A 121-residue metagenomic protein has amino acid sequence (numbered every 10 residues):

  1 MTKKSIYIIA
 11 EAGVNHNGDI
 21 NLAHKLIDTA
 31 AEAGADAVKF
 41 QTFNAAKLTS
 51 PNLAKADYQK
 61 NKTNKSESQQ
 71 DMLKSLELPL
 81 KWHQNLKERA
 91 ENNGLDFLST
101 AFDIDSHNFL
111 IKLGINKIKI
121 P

Functional and structural regions predicted by a protein language model:
M1-I9, H83: N-terminal amphipathic alpha-helix/helix-capping segment at the start of soluble metabolic enzymes
E11, A30, L110: Conserved, mostly hydrophobic/aromatic
G13-N15, F43-A45, F102-I104: Active-site beta-loop-alpha junctions enriched in small/polar residues
N17-E32, L80-K81: Glycine-rich anion/phosphate-binding loops
G34, I111-I118: Glycine-enriched alpha-helix->loop->beta-strand junction motifs that scaffold or abut catalytic
D36-E77, S106: Glycine-rich, proline-tolerant flexible connector loops at the mouths of alpha/beta enzymes
M72-L78, L95-D103, N116-P121: Catalytic beta/alpha-barrel core
P79-F97: A structural motif corresponding to the C-terminal end of an alpha-helix and its immediate exit/capping segment
